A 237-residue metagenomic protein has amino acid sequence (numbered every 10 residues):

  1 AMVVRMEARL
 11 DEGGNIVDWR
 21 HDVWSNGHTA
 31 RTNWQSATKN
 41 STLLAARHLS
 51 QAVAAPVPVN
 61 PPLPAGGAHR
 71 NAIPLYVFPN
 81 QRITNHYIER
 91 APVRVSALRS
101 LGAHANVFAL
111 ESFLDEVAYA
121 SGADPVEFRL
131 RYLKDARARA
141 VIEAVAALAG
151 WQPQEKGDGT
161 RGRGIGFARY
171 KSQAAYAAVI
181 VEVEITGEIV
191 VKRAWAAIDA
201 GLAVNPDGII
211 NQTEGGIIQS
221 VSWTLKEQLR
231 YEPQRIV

Functional and structural regions predicted by a protein language model:
A1-V237: Cofactor-binding beta-sheet edge motifs in enzyme active sites
